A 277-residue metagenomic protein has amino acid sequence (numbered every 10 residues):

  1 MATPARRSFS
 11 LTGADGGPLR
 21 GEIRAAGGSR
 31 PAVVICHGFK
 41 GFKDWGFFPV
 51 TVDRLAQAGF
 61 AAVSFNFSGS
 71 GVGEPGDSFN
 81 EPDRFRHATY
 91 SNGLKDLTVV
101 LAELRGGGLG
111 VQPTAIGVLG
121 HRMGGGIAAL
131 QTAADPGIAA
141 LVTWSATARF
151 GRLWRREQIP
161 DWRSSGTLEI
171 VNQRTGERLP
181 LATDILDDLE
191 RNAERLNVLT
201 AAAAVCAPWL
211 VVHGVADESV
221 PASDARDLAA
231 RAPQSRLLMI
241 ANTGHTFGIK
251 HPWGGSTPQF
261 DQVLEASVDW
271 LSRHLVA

Functional and structural regions predicted by a protein language model:
M1-G27: N-terminal cap/lid segment of alpha/beta-hydrolase-fold proteins
K40-V52, S223: The serine-hydrolase catalytic nucleophile loop
F48, A207, P221-A230: Short alpha-helix in the alpha/beta-hydrolase fold that links the catalytic acid
V52-N80: Conserved alpha/beta-hydrolase
D83-G108: Alpha/beta-hydrolase active-site loop
V100-W162: Primarily recognizes the serine-hydrolase "nucleophile elbow" in alpha/beta-hydrolase and SGNH/GDSL folds
A204-C206, V211-H213, D217: Short beta-strand/loop motif that positions the catalytic acidic residue of the alpha/beta-hydrolase fold
T243, F247, H251-A277: Catalytic active-site module of serine/aspartate enzymes centered on a nucleophile-bearing elbow/loop
